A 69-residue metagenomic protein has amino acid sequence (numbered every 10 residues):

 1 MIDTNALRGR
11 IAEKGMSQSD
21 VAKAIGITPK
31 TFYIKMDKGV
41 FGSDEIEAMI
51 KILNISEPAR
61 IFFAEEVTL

Functional and structural regions predicted by a protein language model:
I2: Catalytic phosphate/metal-binding cores of nucleic-acid and nucleotide-processing enzymes, i.e., regions that mediate
R8, S19, E47: Residues within the helices of the helix-turn-helix
G9-K14, K23, I34, A59-L69: Short, charged recognition helix plus adjacent turn of helix-turn-helix-like nucleic-acid-binding domains
G15-M16, D44: Residue-level signal for the short linker/turn that defines the boundary of a DNA-recognition helix
G26-F41: Recognition helix of helix-turn-helix/homeodomain-like DNA-binding domains that insert into the DNA major groove
K38-K51: Short, basic-rich loop-to-helix N-cap that marks the start of a DNA-contacting helix
